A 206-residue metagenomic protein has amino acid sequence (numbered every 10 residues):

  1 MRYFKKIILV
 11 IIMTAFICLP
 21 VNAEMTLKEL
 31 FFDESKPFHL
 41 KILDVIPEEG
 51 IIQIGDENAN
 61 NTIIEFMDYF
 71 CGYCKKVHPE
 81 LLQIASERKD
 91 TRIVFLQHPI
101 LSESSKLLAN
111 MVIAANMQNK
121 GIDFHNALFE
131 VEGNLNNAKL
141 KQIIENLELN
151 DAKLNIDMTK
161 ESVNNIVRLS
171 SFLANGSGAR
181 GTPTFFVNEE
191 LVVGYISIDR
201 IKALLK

Functional and structural regions predicted by a protein language model:
R2-I7, F16-I100, I156-T159, V163-G176 (+1 more regions): Extracytoplasmic thiol/disulfide redox context detector
P99-T182, F186-K206: Cysteine-centric redox/oxidoreductase cores and disulfide-bonded domains
